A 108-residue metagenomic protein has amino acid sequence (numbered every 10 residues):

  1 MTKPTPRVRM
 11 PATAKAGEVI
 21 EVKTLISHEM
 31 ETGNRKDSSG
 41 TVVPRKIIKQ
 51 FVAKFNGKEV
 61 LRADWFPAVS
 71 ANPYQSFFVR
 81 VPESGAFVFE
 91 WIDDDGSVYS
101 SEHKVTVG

Functional and structural regions predicted by a protein language model:
T2, P6, M10-W65, S70: Contiguous segments within soluble domain cores/interaction surfaces
V19, P82-A86: Extracellular Ig-like/FN3 beta-sandwich strand-entry sites
P73-F77: Short strand-edge motifs at loop-to-beta-strand transitions and within beta-strands of extracellular beta-rich domains
G85-D93: Short, aromatic- and glycine-rich surface loops/edge beta-strands on solvent-exposed regions
D93-S101: Short acidic/polar inter-strand loop motif in beta-rich domains
K104-G108: Short beta-strand edge segments in extracellular beta-sheet folds
